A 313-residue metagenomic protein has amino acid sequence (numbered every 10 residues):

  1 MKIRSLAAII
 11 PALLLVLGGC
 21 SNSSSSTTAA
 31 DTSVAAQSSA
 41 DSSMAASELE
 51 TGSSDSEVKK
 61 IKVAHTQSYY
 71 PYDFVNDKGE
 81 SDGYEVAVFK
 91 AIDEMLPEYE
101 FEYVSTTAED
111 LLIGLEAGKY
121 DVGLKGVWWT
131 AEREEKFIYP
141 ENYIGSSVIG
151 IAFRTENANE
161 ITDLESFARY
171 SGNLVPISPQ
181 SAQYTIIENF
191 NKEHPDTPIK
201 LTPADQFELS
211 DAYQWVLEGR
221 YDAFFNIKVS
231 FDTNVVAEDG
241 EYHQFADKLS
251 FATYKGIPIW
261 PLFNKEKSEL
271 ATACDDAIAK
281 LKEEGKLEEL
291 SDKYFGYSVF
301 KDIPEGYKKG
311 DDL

Functional and structural regions predicted by a protein language model:
L17-A30: Bacterial lipoprotein signal-peptidase II cleavage site
S47-V127, D205: Extracytoplasmic small-molecule ligand-binding "clamshell" domains of the periplasmic binding protein/Venus flytrap
G52-S53, Y99-E102, S178-T202, D276-L313: Ligand-binding clefts/hinges and TM-proximal coupling segments of bilobed small-molecule sensing domains
V63, Q67-Y70, K78-E94, G150-S210 (+1 more regions): Bilobed "Venus flytrap"/periplasmic-binding protein-like clamshell domains and structurally analogous long
Q67, G145-A152, E238-I278, Y297-L313: Periplasmic-binding protein-like
V86-L96, T155-N159, E165-P176, S181 (+1 more regions): Extended ligand-binding regions for polar small-molecule ligands
K90, E102-A168, D247-F251: Acidic, polar ligand-binding/catalytic clefts
D110, E116, L124-K136, T185-N189 (+1 more regions): A ligand-binding cleft/hinge motif common to bilobed small-molecule-binding domains
